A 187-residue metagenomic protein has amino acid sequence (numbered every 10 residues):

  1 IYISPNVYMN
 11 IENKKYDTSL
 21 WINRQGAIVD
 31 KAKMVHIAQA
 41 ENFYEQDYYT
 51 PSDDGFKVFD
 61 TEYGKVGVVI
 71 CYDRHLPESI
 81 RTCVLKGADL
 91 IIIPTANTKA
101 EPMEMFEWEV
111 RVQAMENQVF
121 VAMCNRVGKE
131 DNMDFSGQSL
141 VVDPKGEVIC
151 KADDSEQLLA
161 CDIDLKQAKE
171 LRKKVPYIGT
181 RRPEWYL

Functional and structural regions predicted by a protein language model:
I1-S4, K65, H75-L159: CN hydrolase (nitrilase-like) catalytic-core segments centered on the catalytic cysteine and neighboring Lys/Glu
V7, I70, N125: A cross-domain feature marking catalytic cores of carbohydrate-active enzymes and several ubiquitous metabolic/repair
N10, H36, G128, E156 (+1 more regions): Residue-level detector of flexible, active-site-proximal loop/helix-junction positions within diverse enzyme catalytic
N10-K86, K99-W108, K174-V175: Active-site catalytic loop in hydrolytic enzyme cores
W21-N23, V142-D143, C161-D162: Short beta-strand-to-turn element immediately C-terminal to the catalytic PLP-Schiff-base lysine in fold type I
A27-D30, E147-I149, K169: Short helix-loop capping/hinge motifs at secondary-structure junctions, enriched in acidic/polar residues
A168-L187: A conserved C-terminal secondary-structure "cap"
